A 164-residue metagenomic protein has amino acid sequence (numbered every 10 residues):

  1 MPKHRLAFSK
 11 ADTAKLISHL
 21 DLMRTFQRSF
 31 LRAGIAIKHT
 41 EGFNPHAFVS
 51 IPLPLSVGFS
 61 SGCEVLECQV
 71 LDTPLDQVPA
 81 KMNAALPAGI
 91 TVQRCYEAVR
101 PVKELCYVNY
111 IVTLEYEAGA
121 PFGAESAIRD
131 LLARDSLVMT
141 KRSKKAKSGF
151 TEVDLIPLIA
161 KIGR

Functional and structural regions predicted by a protein language model:
P2, T13, L22, A85 (+1 more regions): A domain-level signal for the structural core that forms small-molecule/cofactor-binding pockets and catalytic centers
K3, D12, S18-V65, V70: Glycine/small-residue-rich interface belts in oligomeric ring/scaffold proteins and their assembly partners
K3-S9, Y110-L114: Active-site-flanking beta-strand signature of metal-NTP-handling nucleotidyl enzymes and homologous cyclase-like
T13-A14, G119: Short beta-strands and strand-coil junctions in structured, solvent-facing domains, enriched
I37, F48-R164: Structured-RNA-binding interfaces characteristic of tRNA pseudouridine synthases
